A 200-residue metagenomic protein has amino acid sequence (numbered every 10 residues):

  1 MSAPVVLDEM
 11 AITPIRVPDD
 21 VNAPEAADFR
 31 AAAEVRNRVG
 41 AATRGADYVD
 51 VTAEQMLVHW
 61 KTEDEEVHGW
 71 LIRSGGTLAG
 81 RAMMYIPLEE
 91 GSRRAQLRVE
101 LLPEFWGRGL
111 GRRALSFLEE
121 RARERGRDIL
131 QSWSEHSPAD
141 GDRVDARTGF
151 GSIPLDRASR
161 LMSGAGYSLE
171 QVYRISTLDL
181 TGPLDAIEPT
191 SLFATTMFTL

Functional and structural regions predicted by a protein language model:
M1-A11, G107, A114-L200: Acyl-donor-binding surface of acyltransferase catalytic domains
S2-H59, E188-L200: Short amphipathic alpha-helix that is part of the acyltransferase structural core
V17-N22, R36-G151: Conserved donor-binding loop and adjoining core beta-sheet/short helix segment in diverse acyl/aminoacyl transferases
